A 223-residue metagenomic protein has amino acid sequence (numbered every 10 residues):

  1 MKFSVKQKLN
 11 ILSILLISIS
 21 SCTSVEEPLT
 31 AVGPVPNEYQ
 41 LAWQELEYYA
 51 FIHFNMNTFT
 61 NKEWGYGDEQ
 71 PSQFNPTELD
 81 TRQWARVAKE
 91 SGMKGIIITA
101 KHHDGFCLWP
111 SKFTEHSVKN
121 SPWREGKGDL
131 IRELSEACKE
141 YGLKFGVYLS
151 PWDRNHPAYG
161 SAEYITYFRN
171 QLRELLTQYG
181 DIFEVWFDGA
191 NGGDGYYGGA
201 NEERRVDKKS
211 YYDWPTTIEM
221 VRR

Functional and structural regions predicted by a protein language model:
K6-I14: Sec-dependent signal peptide recognition, specifically the positively charged N-region followed immediately by
I19-S21: C-terminal motif of bacterial Sec signal peptides marking the signal peptidase cleavage site
V25-R223: Mature catalytic domains of secreted/periplasmic carbohydrate-active enzymes
